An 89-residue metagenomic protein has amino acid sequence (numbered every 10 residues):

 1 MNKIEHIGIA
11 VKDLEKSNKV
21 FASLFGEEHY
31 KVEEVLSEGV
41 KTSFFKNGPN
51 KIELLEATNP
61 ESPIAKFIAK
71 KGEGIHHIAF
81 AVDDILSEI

Functional and structural regions predicted by a protein language model:
M1-E5, I9-E28, K46-I89: Glyoxalase I/VOC metalloenzyme domain signal
Y30-V35: Conserved catalytic-core motifs of GNAT/GCN5-like acyltransferases
S37-K41: Short acidic/glycine-enriched loop/turn segments that link adjacent beta-strands
